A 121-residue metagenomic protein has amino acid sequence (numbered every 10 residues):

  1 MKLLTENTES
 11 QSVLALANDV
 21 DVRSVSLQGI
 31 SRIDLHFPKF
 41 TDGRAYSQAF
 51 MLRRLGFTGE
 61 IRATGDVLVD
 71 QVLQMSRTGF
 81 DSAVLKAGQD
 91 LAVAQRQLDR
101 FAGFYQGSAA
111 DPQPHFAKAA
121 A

Functional and structural regions predicted by a protein language model:
M1-N18, S24, Q28, Q97 (+2 more regions): Phosphate/adenylate-binding glycine loop and adjacent helical scaffold
Q11-R54: Glycine/Thr-rich beta-alpha phosphate-binding loop at enzyme active sites
R23-V25, V69-S82: Catalytic cores of alpha/beta
K39-T41, V67-V69, Q89: Active-site-proximal loop/turn and secondary-structure-junction residues that shape catalytic pockets, frequently
G59-L68: Glycine-rich beta-to-alpha transition loops that act as phosphate-gripper elements at the mouths of alpha/beta enzyme
T64, V84-G88: Short beta->alpha connector loops at strand-helix junctions that form conserved, small/polar/Pro-enriched
D70, A87-A121: Alpha/beta catalytic cores of nucleotide-metabolism and tRNA/nucleoside-modifying enzymes
